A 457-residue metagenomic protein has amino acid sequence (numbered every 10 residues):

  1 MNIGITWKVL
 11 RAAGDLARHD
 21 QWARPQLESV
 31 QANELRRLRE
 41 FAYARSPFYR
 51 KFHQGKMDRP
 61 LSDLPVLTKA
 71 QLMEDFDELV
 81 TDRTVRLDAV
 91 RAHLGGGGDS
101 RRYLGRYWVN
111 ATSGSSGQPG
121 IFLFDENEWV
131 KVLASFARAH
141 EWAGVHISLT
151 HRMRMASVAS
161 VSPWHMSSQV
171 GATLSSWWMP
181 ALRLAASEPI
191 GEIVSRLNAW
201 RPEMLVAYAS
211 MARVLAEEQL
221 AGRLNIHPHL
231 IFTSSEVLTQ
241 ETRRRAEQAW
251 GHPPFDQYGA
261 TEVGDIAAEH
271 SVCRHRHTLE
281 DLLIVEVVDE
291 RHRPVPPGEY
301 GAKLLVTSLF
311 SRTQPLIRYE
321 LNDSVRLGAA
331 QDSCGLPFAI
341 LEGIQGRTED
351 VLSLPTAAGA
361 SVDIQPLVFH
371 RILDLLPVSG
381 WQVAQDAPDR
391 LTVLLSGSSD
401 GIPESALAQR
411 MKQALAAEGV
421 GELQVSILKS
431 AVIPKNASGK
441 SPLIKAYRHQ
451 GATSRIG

Functional and structural regions predicted by a protein language model:
M1-A111, Q118-M153, A199-V206, N225-I226 (+3 more regions): Nucleotide 5′-phosphate-binding alpha/beta core
A42, T112, M155, L205 (+7 more regions): Residue-level signal for inorganic ion chemistry
N127-V130, A134, R154-M211: AMP-binding/adenylate-forming
W177, H227, A249-P253: Short, structured coil segments at secondary-structure junctions
A185-E192, P202-R243, D256-E262: Adenylate-forming
L205, L305, F310-G419: AMP-binding/adenylate-forming catalytic core of the ANL superfamily
L238, T242-Q331: Conserved AMP-binding/adenylate-forming
